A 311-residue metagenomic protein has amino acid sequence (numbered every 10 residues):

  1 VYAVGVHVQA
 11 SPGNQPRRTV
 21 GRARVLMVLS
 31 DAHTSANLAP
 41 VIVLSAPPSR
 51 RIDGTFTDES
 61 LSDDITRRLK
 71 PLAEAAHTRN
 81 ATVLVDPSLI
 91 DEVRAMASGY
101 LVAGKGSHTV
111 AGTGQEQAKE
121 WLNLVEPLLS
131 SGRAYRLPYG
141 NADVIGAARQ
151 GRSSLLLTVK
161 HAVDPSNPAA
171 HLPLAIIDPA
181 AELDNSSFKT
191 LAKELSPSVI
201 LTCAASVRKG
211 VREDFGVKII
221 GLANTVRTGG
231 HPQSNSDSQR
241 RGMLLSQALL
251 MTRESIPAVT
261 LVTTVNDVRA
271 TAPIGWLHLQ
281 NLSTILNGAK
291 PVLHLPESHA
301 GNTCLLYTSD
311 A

Functional and structural regions predicted by a protein language model:
V1-R18: Beta-strand-enriched, solvent-exposed domains that form extended recognition/catalytic surfaces
G21-E126: Active-site beta->alpha N-cap acidic-glycine motif
A46-P48, S88-D91, Y139-I145, A180-N185 (+3 more regions): Solvent-exposed loop/turn segments at secondary-structure junctions within structured extracellular/periplasmic domains
H77-T82, S130-Y135, H171-P173, S196-S198 (+2 more regions): Loop/turn elements at helix/coil->beta-strand transitions in domains of secreted/extracellular proteins
P138-D164: Glycine-rich phosphate-binding "P-loop"
S154-K193, L245-P257, L261-V262: CE4/NodB-like, metal-dependent polysaccharide N-deacetylase domain that modifies extracellular/periplasmic N-acetylated
R208-Q280, T284: Intrinsically disordered, low-complexity Phe-enriched regions
Y307-A311: Conserved small/polar residues in nucleotide/adenosyl-binding loops
